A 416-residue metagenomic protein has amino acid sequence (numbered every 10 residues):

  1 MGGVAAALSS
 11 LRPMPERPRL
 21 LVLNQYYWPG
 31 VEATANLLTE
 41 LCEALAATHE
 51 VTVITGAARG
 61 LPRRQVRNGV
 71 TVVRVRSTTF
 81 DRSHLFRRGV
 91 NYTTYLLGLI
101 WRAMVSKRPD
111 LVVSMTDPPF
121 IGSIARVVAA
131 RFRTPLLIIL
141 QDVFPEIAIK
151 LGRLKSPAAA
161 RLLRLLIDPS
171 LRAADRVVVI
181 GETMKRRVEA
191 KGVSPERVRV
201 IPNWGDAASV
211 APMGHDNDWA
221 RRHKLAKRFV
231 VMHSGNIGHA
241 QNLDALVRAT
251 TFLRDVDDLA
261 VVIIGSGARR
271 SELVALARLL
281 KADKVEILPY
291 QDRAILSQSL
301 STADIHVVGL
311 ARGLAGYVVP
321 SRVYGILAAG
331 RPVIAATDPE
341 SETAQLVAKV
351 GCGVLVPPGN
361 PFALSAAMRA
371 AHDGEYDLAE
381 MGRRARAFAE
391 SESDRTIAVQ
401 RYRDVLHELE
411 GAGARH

Functional and structural regions predicted by a protein language model:
G2-T71, R76, T396, H416: N-terminal subdomain of nucleotide-sugar transferases
A57, T183, I201-W204: Carbohydrate-associated surface elements
S123, V127-R131, P157-V179: Membrane-proximal helix-turn-helix segments that form the acceptor-binding/catalytic region of lipid-linked
E189, P195-V200, G205-R221, N242: Acidic anion/phosphate-binding donor-loop and adjacent secondary structure in glycosyltransferase catalytic cores
R222-Q241, V247-T250, V262: Conserved donor-binding/catalytic core segment of Leloir-type glycosyltransferases
Q241, Y290-Q298, H306-L327, P332-Q345: Nucleotide-sugar-dependent
I264-G265, R270-S297: Nucleotide-activated donor-binding/catalytic signature segment of Leloir-type glycosyltransferases, i.e., the conserved
A370, D377-S391: A short, well-ordered alpha-helix in the C-terminal region of glycosyltransferases
